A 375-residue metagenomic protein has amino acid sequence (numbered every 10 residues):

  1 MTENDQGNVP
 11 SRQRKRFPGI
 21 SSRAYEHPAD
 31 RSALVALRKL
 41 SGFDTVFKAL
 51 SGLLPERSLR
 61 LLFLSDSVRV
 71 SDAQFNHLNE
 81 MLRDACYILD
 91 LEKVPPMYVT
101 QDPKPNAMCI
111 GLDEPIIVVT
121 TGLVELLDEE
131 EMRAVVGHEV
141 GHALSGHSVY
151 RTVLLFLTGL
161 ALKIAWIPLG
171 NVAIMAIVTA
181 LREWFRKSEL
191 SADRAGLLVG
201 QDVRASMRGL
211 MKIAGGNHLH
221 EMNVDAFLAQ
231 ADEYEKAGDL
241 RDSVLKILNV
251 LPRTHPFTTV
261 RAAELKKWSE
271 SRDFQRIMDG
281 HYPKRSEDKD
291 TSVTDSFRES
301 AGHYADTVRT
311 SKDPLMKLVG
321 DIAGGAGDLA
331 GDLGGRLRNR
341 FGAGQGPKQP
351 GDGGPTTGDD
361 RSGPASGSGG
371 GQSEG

Functional and structural regions predicted by a protein language model:
M1-M108, Q275-G375: Hydrophobic or amphipathic, alpha-helical segments that drive membrane association/targeting
R69-A73, H77, V118-A134, A180-K187: Short pre-active-site segment immediately N-terminal to the catalytic Zn-binding motif
A73-N79, A85, L89-L91, L169-A237 (+1 more regions): Short helix/loop segments within enzyme catalytic domains that coordinate or immediately flank catalytic cofactors
L82, V119, H138, A192 (+1 more regions): Divalent metal-coordination and catalytic microenvironments
L127, V136-S145, S191, A195: Active-site His/Glu-centered metal-binding helix of metallohydrolases
V140-G159: Catalytic Zn2+-binding segment of zinc metalloproteases
T158-I174: Short hydrophobic membrane-inserting alpha-helices and related fusion/pore-forming segments
K212-R253, E264-T294: Extracytoplasmic and endomembrane cell-envelope/extracellular-matrix remodeling and assembly machinery
